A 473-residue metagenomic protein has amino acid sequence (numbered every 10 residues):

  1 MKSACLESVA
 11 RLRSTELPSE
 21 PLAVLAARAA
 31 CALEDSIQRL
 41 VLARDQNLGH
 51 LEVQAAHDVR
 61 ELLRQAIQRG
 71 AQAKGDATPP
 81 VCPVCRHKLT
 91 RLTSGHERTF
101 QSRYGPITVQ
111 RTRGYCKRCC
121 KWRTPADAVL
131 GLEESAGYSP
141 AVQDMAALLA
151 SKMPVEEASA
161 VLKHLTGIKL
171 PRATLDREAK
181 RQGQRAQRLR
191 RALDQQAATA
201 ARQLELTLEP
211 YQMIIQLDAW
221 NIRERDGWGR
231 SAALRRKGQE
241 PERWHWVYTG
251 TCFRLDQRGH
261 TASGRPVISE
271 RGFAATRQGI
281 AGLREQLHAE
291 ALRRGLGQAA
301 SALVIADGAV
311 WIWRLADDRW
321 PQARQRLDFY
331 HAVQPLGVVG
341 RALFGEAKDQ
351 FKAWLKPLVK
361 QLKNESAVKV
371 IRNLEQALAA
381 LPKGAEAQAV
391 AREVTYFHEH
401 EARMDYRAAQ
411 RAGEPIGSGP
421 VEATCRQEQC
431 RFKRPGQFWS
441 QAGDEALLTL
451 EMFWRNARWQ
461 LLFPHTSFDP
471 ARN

Functional and structural regions predicted by a protein language model:
M1-Q68, R111-N473: Catalytic center-proximal scaffold of phosphoryl-transfer enzymes
L63-K74, F100-I107: Short, intrinsically disordered, charge-biased short linear motifs at domain edges
A71-V81, H96, V109-T112: Short metal-coordination and nucleic-acid-contact micro-motifs, chiefly zinc-binding Cys/His arrays
C82-C85, C116-K117: Short cysteine-rich clusters marking metal-coordination/redox-active sites
V84-H87, E156: A general secondary-structure boundary signal
R86-T90, R123-T124: Cys/His-rich microdomains that often coordinate metals
K88-T108: Short recognition patches in nucleic-acid-associated and regulatory proteins
